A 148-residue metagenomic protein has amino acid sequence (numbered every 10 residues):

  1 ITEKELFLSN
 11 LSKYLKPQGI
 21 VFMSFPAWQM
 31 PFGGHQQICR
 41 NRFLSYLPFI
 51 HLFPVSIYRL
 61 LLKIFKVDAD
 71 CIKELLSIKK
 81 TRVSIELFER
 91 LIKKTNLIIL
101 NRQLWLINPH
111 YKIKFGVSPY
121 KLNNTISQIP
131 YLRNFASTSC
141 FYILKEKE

Functional and structural regions predicted by a protein language model:
I1-T2, L15-P17: Helix-to-beta-strand junctions that scaffold the AdoMet/dcAdoMet cofactor pocket in Class I SAM-dependent enzymes
E5-N10, I20-Y142: S-adenosyl-L-methionine-dependent methyltransferase catalytic module, highlighting the catalytic core
L144-K147: Active-site beta-strand termini and strand-to-loop segments that position acidic
